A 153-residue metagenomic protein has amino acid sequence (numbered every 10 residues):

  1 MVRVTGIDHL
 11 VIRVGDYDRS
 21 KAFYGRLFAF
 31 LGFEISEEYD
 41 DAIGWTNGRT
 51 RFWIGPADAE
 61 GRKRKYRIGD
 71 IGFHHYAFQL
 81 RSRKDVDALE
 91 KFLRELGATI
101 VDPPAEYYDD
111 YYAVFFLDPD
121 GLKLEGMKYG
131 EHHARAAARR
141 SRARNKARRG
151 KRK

Functional and structural regions predicted by a protein language model:
V2-R3, E90-K153: Vicinal oxygen chelate
I7-G15, Y66-F92, Y112-L117: Vicinal oxygen chelate
V11-P56: Core segments of cupin and vicinal oxygen chelate
V14, D40, F73, A147-R149: Intrinsically disordered, low-complexity, positively biased terminal segments
T50-F52, H74, P119-L124: Change "...and in nucleic-acid phosphodiester-cleaving endonucleases..." to "...and in nucleic-acid processing enzymes
P56-E60, Y129: Acetyl-CoA-dependent GNAT
E60-Y66: Short beta-strand/turn micro-motifs at beta-sheet edges
